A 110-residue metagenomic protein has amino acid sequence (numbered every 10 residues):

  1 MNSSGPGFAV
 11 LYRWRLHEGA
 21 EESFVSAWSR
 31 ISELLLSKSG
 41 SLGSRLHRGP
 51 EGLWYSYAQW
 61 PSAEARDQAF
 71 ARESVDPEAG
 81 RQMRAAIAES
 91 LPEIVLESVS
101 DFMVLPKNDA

Functional and structural regions predicted by a protein language model:
M1-F8, L42-Y55, A79-A110: Glycine-rich beta-strand-turn "strand-cap" elements at beta-sheet edges
N2-S3, A20-E22, I31-L34, S44-H47: Intrinsically disordered, low-complexity segments enriched in polar/charged residues with Gly/Pro, especially when
F8-R15, S44-E73: Short, well-ordered beta-strand segments in beta-rich or mixed alpha/beta enzyme and ligand-binding folds
R15-S26: Short, surface-exposed ligand-recognition loops at beta-strand->loop->(often short) alpha-helix junctions that present
H17-G19, A63, V99: Generic structural motif
R30-L42, Q59-L96: An amphipathic, aromatic/His-enriched active-site/gating alpha helix that lines ligand/cofactor pockets
